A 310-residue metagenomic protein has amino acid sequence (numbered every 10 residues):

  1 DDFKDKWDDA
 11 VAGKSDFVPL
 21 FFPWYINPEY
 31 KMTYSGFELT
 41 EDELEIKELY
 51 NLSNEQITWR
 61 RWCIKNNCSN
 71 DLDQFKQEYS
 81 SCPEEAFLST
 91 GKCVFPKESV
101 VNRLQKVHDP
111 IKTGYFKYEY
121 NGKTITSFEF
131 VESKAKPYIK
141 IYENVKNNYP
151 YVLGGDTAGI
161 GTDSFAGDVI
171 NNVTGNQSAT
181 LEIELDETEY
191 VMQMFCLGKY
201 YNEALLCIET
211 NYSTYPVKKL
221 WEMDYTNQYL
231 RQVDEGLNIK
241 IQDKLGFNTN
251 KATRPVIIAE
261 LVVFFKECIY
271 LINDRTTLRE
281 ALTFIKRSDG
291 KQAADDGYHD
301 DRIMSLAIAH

Functional and structural regions predicted by a protein language model:
D1-D5, A12-V18, M32-T33, E38-N238 (+5 more regions): RNase H-like, metal-dependent nuclease domains and their acidic two-metal-ion catalytic environment used
L20-N27: Conserved AAA+ ATPase "SRH/arginine-finger" region at the nucleotide-binding site
G246: PAPS-dependent sulfotransferase catalytic core
